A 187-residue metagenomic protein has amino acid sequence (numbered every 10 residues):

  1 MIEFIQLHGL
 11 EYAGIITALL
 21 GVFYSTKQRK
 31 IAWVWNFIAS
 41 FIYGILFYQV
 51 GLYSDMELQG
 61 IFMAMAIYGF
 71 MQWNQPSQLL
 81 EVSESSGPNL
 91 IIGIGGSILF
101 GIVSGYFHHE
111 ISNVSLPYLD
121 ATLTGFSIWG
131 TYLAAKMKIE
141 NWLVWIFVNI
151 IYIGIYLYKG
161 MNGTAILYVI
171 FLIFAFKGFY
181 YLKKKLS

Functional and structural regions predicted by a protein language model:
M1-Q28, W73-S77, S86-L143, F147-S187: Polytopic alpha-helical membrane-helix bundles and their juxtamembrane interface segments in multi-pass membrane
I16-G21, R29-G69: Early transmembrane hairpin module of multi-pass membrane proteins
E57, Y68-V82: Membrane-helix interface/capping segments
